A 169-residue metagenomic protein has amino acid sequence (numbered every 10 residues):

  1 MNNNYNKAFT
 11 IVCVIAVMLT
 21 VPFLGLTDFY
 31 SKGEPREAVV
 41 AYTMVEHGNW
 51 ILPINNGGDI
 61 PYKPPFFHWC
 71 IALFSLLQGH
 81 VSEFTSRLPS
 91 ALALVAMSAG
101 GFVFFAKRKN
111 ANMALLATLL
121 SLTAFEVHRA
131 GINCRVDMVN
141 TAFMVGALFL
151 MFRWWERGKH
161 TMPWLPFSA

Functional and structural regions predicted by a protein language model:
M1-A169: Membrane-integral, polyisoprenol-dependent glycosyltransferases of the GT-C/oligosaccharyltransferase superfamily
